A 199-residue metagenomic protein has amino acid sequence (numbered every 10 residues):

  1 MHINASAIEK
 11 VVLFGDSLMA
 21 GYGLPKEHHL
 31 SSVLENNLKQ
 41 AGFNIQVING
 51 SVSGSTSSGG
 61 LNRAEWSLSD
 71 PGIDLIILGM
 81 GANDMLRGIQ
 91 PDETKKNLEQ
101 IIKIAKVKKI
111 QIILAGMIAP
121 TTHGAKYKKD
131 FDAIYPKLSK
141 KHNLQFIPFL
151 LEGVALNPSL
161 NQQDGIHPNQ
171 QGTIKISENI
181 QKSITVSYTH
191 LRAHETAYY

Functional and structural regions predicted by a protein language model:
I3-S53, R63-G72: Serine-esterase "nucleophile elbow" of acetyl-processing enzymes
V12-L13, V47-N49, L75-G79, I113-G116 (+1 more regions): Structural recognition of the beta-strand scaffold that forms the well-ordered cores of secreted hydrolase catalytic
L18-A20, V52-S57, A82-R87, I118-T122 (+1 more regions): Solvent-exposed loop/turn segments at secondary-structure junctions within structured extracellular/periplasmic domains
S51-I73, M85-I102: Catalytic-core regions of hydrolytic enzymes
L61, K95, Q170-Q181: Short, amphipathic alpha-helical "lid/cap" segments that border enzyme active or binding sites
G79, E99-A133, E152: Active-site segments of SGNH/GDSL-like serine hydrolases that catalyze O-acetyl group transfer/hydrolysis on lipids
I113-I118, K129-S159, I174-Y188: Extracellular serine-dependent O-acyl
T189-T196: Conserved small/polar residues in nucleotide/adenosyl-binding loops
